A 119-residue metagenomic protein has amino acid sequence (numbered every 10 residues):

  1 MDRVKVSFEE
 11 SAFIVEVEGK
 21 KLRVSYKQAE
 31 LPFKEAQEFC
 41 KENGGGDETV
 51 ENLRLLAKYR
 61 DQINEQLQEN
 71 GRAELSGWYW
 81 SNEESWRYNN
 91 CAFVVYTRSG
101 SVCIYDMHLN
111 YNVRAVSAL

Functional and structural regions predicted by a protein language model:
M1-G46, N89, N112-V116: Extracellular adhesion/carbohydrate-recognition regions
K5-F8, R72-A73, H108: Short solvent-exposed loop/turn micro-motifs enriched in small/polar/acidic residues
F33-G44, V50-C103, V116-L119: An exposed tryptophan-centered "aromatic clamp" motif
C103-N112: Short glycine/proline-enriched turn or capping motifs at secondary-structure junctions
